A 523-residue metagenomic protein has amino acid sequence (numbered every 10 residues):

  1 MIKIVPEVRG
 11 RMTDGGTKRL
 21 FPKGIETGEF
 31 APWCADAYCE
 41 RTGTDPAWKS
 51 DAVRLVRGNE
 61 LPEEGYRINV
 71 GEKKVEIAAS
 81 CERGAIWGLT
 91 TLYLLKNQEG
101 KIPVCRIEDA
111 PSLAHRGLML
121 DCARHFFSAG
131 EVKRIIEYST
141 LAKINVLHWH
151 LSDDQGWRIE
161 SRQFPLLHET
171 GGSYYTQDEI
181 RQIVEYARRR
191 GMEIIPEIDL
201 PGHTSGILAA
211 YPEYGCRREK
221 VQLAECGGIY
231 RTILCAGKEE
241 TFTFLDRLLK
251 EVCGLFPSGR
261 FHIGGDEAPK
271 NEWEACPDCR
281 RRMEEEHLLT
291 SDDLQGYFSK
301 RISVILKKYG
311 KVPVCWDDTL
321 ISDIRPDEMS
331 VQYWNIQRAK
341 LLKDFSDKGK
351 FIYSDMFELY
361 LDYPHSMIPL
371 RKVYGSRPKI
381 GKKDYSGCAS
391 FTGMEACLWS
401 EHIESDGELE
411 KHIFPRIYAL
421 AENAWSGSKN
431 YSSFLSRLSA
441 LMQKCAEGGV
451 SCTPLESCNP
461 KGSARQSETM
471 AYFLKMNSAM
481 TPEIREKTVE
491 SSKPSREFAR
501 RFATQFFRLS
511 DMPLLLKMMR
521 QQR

Functional and structural regions predicted by a protein language model:
M1-I107, V312-L320, D327, A440-V450 (+2 more regions): Acidic, contiguous N-terminal accessory segments
I2-G10, L61-R260, C276, R301 (+4 more regions): Feature activates predominantly on carbohydrate-active enzymes
F126-S128, D154-R158, P201-I207, H262 (+5 more regions): Flexible loop/turn segments at secondary-structure boundaries
R134, D178-Q182, E240-R247, D293-R301 (+6 more regions): Generic recognition of stable, solvent-exposed alpha-helical segments in well-folded globular domains
R189-R190, Y309, D347: Helix C-cap/helix->beta junction micro-motif
Q222-E328, N335-K343: Active-site neighborhood of glycoside hydrolase catalytic domains
P313-D318, D323-M329, N335-Q522: Flexible, acidic glycine-rich loops studded with aromatic residues
